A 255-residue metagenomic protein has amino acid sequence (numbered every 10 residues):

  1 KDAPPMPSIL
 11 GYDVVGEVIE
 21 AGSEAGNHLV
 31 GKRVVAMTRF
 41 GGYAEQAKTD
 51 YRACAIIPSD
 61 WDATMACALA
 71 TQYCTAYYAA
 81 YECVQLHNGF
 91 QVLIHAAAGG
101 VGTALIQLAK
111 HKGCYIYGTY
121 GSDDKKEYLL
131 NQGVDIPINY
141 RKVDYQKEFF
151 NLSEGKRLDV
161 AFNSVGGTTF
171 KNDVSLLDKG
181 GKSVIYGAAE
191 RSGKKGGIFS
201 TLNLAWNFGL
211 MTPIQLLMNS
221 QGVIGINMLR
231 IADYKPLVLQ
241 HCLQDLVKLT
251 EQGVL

Functional and structural regions predicted by a protein language model:
A3-P7, Y12-D13, R33-A96, P137: NAD(P)H dinucleotide-binding glycine-rich loop of Rossmann-like/cofactor-binding domains, especially the beta1-alpha1
V15-R39: A glycine-/small-residue-rich N-terminal strand-loop-strand element that serves as the cofactor-binding glycine loop
L29, L69-V143, K147: Mid-domain Rossmann-like dinucleotide-binding core that forms the NAD(H)/NADP(H) cofactor-binding site
R33, Q91, Y115, G181-K182 (+1 more regions): Short glycine-centered segments of the SAM/dcSAM-binding site in methyltransferase folds
G42-E45, G121-Y128, L210: Short, glycine/polar-rich helix-capping loops at beta-to-alpha or helix-loop-helix junctions that flank or form
E82-L86, S153-E154, S175: Glycine-rich helix-loop-beta junction characteristic of Rossmann-like nucleotide cofactor-binding loops
D144-K156: Short amphipathic alpha-helix with an adjacent loop that forms part of the alpha/beta core around
T168-Q252: Glycine-rich phosphate-binding loop and adjacent beta-alpha segment of Rossmann(oid) nucleotide-cofactor-binding
